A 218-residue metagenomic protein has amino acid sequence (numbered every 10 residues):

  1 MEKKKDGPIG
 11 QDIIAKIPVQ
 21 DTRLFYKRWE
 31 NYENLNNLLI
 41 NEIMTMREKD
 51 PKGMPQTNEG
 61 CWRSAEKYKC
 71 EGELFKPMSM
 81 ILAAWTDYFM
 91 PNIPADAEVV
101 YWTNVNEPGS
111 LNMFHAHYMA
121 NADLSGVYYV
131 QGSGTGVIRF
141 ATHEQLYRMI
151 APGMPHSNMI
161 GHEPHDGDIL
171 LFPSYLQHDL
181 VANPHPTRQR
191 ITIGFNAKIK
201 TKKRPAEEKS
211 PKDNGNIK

Functional and structural regions predicted by a protein language model:
E2-P94, L111, P211: Non-heme Fe(II)/2-oxoglutarate
Q20-T22, E98-V100, T135, D166 (+1 more regions): Sequence-level motif detector for i,i+2 pairs with an aromatic at +2
F25, V99-Y101, L124-G126, I191-F195: Hydrophobic residues positioned within well-ordered beta-strands of beta-sheet architectures
L39, I43, I138-F140, I193: Hydrophobic beta-strand residues in large extracellular and virion-surface proteins
M44, Y118-M119, F140-E144, E208-K218: Short intrinsically disordered coil segments
A95, H117-A122, H185-Q189: A generic structural micro-feature
W102-L171, V181, K203: Catalytic core of non-heme Fe(II) oxygenases with the double-stranded beta-helix
G153-K218: Catalytic core of Fe(II)/2-oxoglutarate
